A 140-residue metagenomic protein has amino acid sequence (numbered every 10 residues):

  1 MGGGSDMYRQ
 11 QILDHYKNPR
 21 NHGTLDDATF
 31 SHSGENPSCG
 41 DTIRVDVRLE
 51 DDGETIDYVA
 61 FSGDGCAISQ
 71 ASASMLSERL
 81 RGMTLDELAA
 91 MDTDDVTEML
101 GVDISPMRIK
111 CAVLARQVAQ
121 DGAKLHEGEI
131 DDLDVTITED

Functional and structural regions predicted by a protein language model:
M1-D26, S31-H32, D57, M83-D140: C-terminal binding/interaction regions
S33-S38: Short Gly/Pro-enriched turn/cap motifs at secondary-structure boundaries
C39, G63-A71: Short, thiol/selenol-centered motifs that function as redox-active sites or metal-ligating centers
D41-D51: Short beta-strand elements
R48-E50, S62, R81: Solvent-exposed residues in well-ordered beta-strands and their adjoining turns, especially edge/terminal strands
T55-G63: Immediate flanking context of iron-sulfur cluster ligation sites
G65, S77-L85: Flexible, glycine-rich terminal cap/loop adjacent to redox cofactors in electron-transfer oxidoreductases
I68-L76, V113-Q117: Short amphipathic alpha-helical face segments that pack within enzyme cores and frequently flank/anchor catalytic
